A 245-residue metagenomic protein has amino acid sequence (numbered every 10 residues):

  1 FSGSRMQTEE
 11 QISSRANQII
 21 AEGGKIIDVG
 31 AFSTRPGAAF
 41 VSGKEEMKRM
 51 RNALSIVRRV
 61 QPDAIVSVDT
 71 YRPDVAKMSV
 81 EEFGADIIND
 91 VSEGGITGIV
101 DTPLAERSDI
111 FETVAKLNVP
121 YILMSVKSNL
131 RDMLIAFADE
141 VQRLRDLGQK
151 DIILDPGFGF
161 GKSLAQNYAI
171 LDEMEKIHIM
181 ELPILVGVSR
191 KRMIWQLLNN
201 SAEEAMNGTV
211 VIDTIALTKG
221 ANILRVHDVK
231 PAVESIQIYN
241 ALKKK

Functional and structural regions predicted by a protein language model:
F1-Q18, T34-R59, Y71-A76, V80-K150 (+1 more regions): Active-site-adjacent loop and "lid" segments of alpha/beta metabolic enzymes
S14-G30: Catalytic domains of carbohydrate-active enzymes, especially glycoside hydrolases
G24, D63-A64, G84-A85: Short acidic/histidine-rich motifs immediately flanking catalytic phosphotransfer sites in two-component signaling
I27, V60, I65-V68: Flavin-dependent oxidoreductase catalytic cores
G157: Conserved Motif II region of HX4D acyltransferases
